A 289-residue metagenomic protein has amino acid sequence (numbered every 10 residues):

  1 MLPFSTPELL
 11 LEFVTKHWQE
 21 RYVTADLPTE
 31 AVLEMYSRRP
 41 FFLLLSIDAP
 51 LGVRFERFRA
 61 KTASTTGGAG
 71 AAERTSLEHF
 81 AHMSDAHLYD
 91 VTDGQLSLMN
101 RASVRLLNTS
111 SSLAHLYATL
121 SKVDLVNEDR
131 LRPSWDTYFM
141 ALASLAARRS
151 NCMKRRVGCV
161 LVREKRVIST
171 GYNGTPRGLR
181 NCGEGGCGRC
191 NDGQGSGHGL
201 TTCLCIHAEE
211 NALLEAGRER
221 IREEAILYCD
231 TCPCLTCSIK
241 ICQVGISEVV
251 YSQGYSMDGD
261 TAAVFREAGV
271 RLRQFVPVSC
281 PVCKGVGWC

Functional and structural regions predicted by a protein language model:
M1, F42-L44, R105, L272: Conserved beta-strand scaffold positions in the cores of enzyme catalytic domains, especially in NTP/NDP-utilizing
L2, T109-C289: Zinc-dependent deaminase catalytic domain
L2-H17, F139: A short, well-structured juxtamembrane/interface segment
L11, L33-S37, Q95-L96, T261-F265: Short amphipathic alpha-helical segments and helix-helix/interface helices
L11-S64: ATP-dependent NMP and nucleoside kinases share a basic, alpha-helical "lid"
E30-M35, V53-L120: Small-molecule kinase domains that catalyze NTP-dependent phosphoryl transfer to phosphate-bearing small molecules
V32-L33, L43-S46, R59, G70 (+3 more regions): Tandem CBS (Cystathionine beta-synthase) repeat/Bateman regulatory domains
R38-P40, N100-A102, V244-G245, E267-A268: Short, structured coil segments at secondary-structure junctions
